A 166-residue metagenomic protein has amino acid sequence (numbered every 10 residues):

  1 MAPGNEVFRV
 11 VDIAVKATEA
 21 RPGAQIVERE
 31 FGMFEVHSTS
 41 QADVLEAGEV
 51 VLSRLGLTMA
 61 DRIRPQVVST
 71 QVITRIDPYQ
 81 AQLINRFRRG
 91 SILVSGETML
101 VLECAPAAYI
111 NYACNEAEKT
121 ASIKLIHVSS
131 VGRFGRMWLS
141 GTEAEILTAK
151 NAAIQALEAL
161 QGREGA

Functional and structural regions predicted by a protein language model:
P3-G23, V27-F31, T39-T98, P106-C114 (+3 more regions): Positively charged, small/polar-rich N-terminal and surface patches that mediate targeting and assembly and bind
F31-H37, F134-L139: A generic structural motif
H37-V44, S140-I146: Helix N-cap motif at beta-to-alpha junctions
L102: Catalytic "initiation/cleavage/transfer" segments centered on a nucleophilic residue and adjacent nucleic-acid-engaging
T120, H127, R133-G141, E145-A152: Preference for long, well-ordered alpha-helical segments
